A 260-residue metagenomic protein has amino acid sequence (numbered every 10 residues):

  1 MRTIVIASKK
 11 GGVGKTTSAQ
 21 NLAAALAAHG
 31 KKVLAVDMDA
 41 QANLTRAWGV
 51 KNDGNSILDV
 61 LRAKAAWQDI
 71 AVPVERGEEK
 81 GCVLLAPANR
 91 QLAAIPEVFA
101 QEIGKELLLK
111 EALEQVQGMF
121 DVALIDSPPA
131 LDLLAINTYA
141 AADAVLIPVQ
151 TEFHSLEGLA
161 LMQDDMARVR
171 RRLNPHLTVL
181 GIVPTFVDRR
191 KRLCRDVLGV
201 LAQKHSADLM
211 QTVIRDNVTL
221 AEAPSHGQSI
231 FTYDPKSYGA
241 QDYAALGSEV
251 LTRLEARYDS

Functional and structural regions predicted by a protein language model:
M1-S260: P-loop NTP-binding core
